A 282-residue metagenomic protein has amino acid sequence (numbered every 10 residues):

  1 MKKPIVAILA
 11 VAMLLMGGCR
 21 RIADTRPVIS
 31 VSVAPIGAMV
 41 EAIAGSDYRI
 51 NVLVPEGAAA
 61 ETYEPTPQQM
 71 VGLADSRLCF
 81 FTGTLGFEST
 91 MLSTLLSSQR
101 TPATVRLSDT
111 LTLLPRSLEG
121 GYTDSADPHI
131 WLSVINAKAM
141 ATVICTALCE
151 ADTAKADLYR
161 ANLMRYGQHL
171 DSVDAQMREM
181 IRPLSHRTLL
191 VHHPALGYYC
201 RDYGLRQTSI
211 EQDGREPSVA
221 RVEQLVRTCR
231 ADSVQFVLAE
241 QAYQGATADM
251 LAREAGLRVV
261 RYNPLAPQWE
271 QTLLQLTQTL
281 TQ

Functional and structural regions predicted by a protein language model:
M1-P4: Positively charged n-region of N-terminal signal peptides that target proteins for export
V6-A7, Q244: Short amphipathic alpha-helical "recognition" segments used for binding
A7-M16: Bacterial N-terminal signal peptides
C19-Q282: Extracytoplasmic metal-acquisition and chelation regions
